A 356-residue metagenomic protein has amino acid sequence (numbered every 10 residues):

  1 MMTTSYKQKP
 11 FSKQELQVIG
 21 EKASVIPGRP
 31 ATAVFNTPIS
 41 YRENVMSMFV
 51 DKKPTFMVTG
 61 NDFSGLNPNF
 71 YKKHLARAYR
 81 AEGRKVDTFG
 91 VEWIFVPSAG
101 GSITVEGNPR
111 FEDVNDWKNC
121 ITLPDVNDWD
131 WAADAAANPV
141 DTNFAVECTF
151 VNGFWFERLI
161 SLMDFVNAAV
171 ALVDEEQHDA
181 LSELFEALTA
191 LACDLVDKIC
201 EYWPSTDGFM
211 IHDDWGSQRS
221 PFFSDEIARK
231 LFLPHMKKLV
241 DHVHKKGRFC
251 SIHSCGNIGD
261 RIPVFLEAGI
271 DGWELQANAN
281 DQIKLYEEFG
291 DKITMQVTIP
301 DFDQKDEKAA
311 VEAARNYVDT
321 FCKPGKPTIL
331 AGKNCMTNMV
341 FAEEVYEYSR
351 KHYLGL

Functional and structural regions predicted by a protein language model:
M1-M57, V86, T122-L356: Active-site loop segments of alpha/beta catalytic cores
V50-T88, I94: N-terminal accessory/capping or targeting/presequence segment of soluble
F63, P97-A99, I299, N334: A broadly conserved detector of short glycine/acidic/proline-rich loop/turn motifs that flank catalytic sites and bind
F63-G65, F111-D113, G269-I270, K292: Short, charged/polar low-complexity linear motifs in solvent-exposed/disordered segments
F70-H74, P97-A99, E106-G107, L159-S161 (+2 more regions): Short aromatic-enriched loop/helix-cap "lid" or pocket-rim segments at secondary-structure transitions that line
G83-V126, V140-T149: A contiguous, low-structure linker/loop signature
